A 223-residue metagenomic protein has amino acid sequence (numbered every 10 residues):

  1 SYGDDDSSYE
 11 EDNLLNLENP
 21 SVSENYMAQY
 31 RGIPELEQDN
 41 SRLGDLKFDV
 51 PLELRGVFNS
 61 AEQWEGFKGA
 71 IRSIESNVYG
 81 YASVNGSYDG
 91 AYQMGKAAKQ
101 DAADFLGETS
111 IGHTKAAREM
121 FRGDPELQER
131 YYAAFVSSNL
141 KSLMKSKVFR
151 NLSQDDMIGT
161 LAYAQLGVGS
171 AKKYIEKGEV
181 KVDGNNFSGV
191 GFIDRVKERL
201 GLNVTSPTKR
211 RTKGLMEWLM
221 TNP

Functional and structural regions predicted by a protein language model:
Y2-N85, A97-R130, A134, S138-P223: Non-catalytic cell-wall polysaccharide-engagement segments
M94: N-terminal carbohydrate-binding/catalytic regions of secreted carbohydrate-active enzymes
